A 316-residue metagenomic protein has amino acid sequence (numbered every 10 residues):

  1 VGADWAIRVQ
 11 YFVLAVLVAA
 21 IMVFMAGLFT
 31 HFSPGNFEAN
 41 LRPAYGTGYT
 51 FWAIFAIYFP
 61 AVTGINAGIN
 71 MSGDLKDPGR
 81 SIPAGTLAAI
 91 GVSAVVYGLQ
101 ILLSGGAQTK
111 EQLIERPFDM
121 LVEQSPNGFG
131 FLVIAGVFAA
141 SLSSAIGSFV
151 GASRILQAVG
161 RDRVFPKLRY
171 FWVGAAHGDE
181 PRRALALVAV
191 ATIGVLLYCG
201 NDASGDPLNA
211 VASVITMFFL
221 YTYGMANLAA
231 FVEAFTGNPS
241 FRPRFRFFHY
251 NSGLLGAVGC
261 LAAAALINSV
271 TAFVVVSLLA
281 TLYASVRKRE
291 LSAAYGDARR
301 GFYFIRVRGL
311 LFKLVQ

Functional and structural regions predicted by a protein language model:
V1, V188-V195, L255-A262: Hydrophobic, membrane-inserted alpha-helices
V1-H31, Y45, G85-I90, V211-A229 (+2 more regions): Membrane-interface loop-to-helix entry segments
A3-D4, F29-F37, I82, G105-L113 (+8 more regions): Transmembrane helix-loop junctions in multipass membrane proteins, especially transporters and channels
F12, Y45, F171-R182, Y223-T271 (+1 more regions): C-terminal membrane-solvent junction of multi-pass transporters and transport-like membrane proteins
L14-I134: Helix-loop-helix junctions that connect adjacent transmembrane segments in multi-pass membrane transporters
V62-L75, F131-K167, D206-A230: Membrane-helix boundary/coupling elements in multi-pass transport proteins
G91-I146, F165-P207: TM-loop-TM module centered on a large, flexible mid-protein loop between adjacent transmembrane helices in multi-pass
R289-Q316: Non-transmembrane accessory domains of multi-pass membrane transporters/channels
